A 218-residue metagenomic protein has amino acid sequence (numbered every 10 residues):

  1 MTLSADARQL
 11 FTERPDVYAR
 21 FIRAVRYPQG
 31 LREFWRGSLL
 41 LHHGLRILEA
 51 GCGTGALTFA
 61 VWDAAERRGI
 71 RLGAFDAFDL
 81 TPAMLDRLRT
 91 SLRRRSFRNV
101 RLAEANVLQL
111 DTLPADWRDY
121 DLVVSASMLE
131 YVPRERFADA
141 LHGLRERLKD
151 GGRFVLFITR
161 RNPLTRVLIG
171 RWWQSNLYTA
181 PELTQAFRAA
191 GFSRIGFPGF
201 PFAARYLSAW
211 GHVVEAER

Functional and structural regions predicted by a protein language model:
M1-D16: N-terminal, positively charged/glycine-rich alpha-helical extensions of SAM-dependent methyltransferases
R26-G44, A60: Conserved alpha-helix/loop element of class I SAM-dependent methyltransferases that forms part of the SAM/SAH-binding
G51-G55: Class I SAM-dependent methyltransferase "Motif I" SAM/SAH-binding loop
A56-Q109: Class I SAM-dependent methyltransferase SAM/SAH-binding core
V124: A conserved beta-strand element that flanks and buttresses the S-adenosyl-L-methionine
A138-D150: A short glycine-rich, Lys/Arg-flanked "PGG" loop and its adjoining helix->strand segment in the class I
G151-I158: Conserved beta-strand signature within the Rossmann-like core of class I S-adenosyl-L-methionine
R166-P181: Acceptor-substrate binding/catalytic loop of class I
